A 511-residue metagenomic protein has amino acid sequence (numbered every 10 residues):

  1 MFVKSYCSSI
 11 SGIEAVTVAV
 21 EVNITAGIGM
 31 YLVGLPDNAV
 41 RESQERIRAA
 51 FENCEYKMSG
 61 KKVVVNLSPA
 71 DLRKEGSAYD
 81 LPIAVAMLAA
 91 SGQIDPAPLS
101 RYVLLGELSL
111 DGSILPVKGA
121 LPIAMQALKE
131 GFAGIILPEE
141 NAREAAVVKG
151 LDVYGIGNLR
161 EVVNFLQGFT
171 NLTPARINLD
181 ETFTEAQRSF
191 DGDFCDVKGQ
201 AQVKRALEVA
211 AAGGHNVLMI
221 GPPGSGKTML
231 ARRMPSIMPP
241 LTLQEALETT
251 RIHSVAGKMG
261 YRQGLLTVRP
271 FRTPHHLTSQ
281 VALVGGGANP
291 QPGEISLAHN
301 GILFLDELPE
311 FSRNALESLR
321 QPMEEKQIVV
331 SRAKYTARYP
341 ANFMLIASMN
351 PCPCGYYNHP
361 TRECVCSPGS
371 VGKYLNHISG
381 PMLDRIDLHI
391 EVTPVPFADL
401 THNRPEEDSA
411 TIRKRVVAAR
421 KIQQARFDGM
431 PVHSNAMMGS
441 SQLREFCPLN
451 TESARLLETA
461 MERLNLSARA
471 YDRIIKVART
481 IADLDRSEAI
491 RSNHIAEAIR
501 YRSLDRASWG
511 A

Functional and structural regions predicted by a protein language model:
M1-L218, P222-T228, S331, Y471 (+1 more regions): Peripheral, non-AAA+ core regions of ATP-driven protein-machinery
V18-I24, L283, D387-I390: Short beta-strand elements
V33, A39-Q44, S59, N66-G76 (+2 more regions): Basic, amphipathic alpha-helical bundle interface domains used for macromolecular binding and assembly
T170-V209, G213, P240-I295: P-loop NTPase nucleotide-binding/switch module
L218-G260, E325: Walker A/P-loop
G221, G285, E307: The Walker A (P-loop) glycine that initiates the GxxxxGKT/S ATP-binding motif of P-loop NTPases
N300, D306-E307, S318: Walker B catalytic acidic pair
